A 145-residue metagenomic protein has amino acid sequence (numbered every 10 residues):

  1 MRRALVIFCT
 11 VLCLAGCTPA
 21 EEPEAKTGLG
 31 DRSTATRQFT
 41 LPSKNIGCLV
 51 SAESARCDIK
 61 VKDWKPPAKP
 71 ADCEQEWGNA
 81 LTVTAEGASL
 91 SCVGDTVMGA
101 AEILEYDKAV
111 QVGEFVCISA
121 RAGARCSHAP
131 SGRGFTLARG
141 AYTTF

Functional and structural regions predicted by a protein language model:
M1-I7: Bacterial N-terminal signal peptides that target proteins for export
I7-A15: Bacterial N-terminal signal peptides
C17-E21: Bacterial signal peptide processing site
P23-F39: N-terminal low-complexity, Pro/Thr/Ser-rich intrinsically disordered segments that act as propeptides or flexible
G28-D31, S54-L104, L137-F145: A low-complexity, Ser/Thr/Gly/Pro-enriched, surface-exposed linker/loop concept that marks segments flanking
T36-S43, L49, A80, Y106-V112 (+1 more regions): Extracellular glycan-recognition/adhesion modules and their associated mucin-like linkers
D95-A141, F145: Extracytosolic low-complexity repeat regions of secreted or lipid-anchored proteins
